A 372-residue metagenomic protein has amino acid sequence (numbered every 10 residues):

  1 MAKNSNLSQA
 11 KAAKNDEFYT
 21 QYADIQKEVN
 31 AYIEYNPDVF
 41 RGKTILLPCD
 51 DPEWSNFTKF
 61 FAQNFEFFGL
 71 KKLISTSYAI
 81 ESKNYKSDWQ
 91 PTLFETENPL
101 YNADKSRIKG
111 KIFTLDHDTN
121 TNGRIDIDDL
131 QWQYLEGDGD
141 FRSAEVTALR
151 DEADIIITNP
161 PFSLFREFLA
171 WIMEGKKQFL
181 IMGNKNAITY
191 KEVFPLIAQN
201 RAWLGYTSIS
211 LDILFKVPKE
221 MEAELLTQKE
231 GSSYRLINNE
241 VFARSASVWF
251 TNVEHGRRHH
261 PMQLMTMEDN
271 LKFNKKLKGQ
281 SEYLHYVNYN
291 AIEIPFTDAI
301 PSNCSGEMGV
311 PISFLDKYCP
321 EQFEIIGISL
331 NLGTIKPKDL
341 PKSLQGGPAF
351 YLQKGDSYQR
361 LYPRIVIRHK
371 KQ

Functional and structural regions predicted by a protein language model:
M1-Q372: Class I S-adenosyl-L-methionine-dependent methyltransferase catalytic core
